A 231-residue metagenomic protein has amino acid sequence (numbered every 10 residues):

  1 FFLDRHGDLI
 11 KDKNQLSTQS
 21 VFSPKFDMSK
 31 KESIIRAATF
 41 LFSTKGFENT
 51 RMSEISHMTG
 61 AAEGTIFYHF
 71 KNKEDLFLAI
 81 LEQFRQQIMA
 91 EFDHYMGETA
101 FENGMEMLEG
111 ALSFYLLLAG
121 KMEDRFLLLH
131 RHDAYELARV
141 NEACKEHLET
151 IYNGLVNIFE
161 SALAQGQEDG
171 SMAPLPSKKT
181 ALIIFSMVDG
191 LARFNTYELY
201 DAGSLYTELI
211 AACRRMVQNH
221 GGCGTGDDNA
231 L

Functional and structural regions predicted by a protein language model:
F1-S29, C223-L231: N-terminal intrinsically disordered/low-complexity leader segments
F22, S29, S33, L41-D75 (+1 more regions): Helix-turn-helix
K31-E32, M52, E74, L78 (+8 more regions): Short, structured helix-loop boundary elements
K73, I80, F84, I88 (+6 more regions): Hydrophobic/aromatic residues within well-ordered alpha-helical segments
A79, H94-D124, T180-I184, Y206 (+1 more regions): Hydrophobic alpha-helical connector segments
Q86-M89, D93, V140-D169, K178-L182 (+1 more regions): Amphipathic alpha-helical packing segments from all-alpha helical-bundle domains
L117-K121, V156, E160-S161, Q165-D169 (+3 more regions): Amphipathic C-terminal alpha-helical segment
A119-E142, R193-T196: Amphipathic alpha-helical segments used for helix-helix packing
